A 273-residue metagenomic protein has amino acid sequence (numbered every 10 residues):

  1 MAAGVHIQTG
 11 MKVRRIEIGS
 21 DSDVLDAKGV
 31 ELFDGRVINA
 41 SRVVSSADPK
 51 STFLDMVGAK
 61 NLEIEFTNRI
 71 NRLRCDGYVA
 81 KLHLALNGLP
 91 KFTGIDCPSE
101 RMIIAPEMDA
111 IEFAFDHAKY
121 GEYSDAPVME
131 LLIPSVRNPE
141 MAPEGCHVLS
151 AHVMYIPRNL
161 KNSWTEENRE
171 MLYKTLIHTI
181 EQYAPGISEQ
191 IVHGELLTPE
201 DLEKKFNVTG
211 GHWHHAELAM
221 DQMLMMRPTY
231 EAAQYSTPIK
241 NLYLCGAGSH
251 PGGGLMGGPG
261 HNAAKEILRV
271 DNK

Functional and structural regions predicted by a protein language model:
V5, M11-A142: Mid-domain catalytic core of redox enzymes that form a hydrophobic substrate pocket/lid adjacent to a catalytic redox
T9-K12, G194-L196: Long, charged, glycine-rich C-terminal linkers/tails
I18, L197, R269-K273: Active-site-proximal substrate-binding core of FAD-dependent oxidoreductases
V44, L84, A151, L176 (+4 more regions): Hydrophobic, well-ordered secondary-structure elements that form the walls of internal hydrophobic environments
V79, P157-E166, Y243-S249: Glycine- and acidic
N87-K204: C-terminal segments that line or cap access tunnels to active or ligand-binding sites in enzymes and enzyme-associated
S124-L132, G186-H250: A glycine-rich dinucleotide-binding beta-alpha-beta segment and adjacent secondary-structure elements that constitute
A247-L268: A conserved FAD-binding loop/helix module that cradles the flavin
